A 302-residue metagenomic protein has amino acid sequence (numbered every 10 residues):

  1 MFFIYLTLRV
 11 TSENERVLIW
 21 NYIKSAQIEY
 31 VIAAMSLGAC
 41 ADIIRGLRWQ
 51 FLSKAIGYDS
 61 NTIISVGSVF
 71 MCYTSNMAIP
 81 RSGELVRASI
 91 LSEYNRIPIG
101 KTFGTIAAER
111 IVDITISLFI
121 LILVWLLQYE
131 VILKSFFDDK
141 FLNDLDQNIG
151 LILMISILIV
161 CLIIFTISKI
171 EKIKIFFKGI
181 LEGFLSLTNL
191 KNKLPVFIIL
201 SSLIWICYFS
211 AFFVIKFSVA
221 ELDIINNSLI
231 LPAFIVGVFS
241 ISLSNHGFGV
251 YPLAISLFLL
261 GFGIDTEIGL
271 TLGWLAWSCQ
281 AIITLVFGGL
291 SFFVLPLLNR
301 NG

Functional and structural regions predicted by a protein language model:
M1-V69, L127, V131-I241, I264 (+1 more regions): Predominantly cytoplasmic-facing regulatory/coupling regions of multi-pass membrane proteins
T62-S65, S82-E84, I97-R110, D265-L275: Membrane-interface alpha-helices at helix entry/exit sites of multi-pass transporters
V66-E93: Hydrophobic, aromatic-rich membrane-embedded alpha-helical segments
M71-I79, F103-L126, L275-V286: Membrane-embedded alpha-helical segments of transport systems, primarily multispan ion/solute transporters
M71-P80, P232-P252: Transmembrane alpha-helix interface/packing and boundary motifs in multi-pass membrane proteins, characterized by
E84-E93, N245-G261: Re-entrant/interfacial helical elements at transmembrane boundaries that shape and gate the permeation pathway
L121-Y129, S256, L260, F292: Juxtamembrane/transmembrane-helix interface segments of polytopic membrane transporters
V219-I230, V250-W274: Extracellular/periplasmic helix-loop-helix junctions in multi-pass membrane proteins
